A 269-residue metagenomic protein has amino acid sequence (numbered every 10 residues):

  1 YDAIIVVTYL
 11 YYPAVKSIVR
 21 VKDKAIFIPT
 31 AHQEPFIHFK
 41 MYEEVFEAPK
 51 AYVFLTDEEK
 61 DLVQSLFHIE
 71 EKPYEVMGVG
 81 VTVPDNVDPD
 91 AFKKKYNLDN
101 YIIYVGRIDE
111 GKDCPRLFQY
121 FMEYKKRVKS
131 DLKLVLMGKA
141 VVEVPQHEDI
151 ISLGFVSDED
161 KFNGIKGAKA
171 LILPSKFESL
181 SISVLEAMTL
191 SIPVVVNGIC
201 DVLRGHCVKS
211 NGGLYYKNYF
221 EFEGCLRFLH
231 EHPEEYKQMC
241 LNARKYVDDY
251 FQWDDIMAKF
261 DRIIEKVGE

Functional and structural regions predicted by a protein language model:
K24-P35, Y42-V87, L98: Donor nucleotide-sugar binding/catalytic pocket of nucleotide-sugar-dependent glycosyltransferases
V53, K93-K112, F118-M122, C240: Conserved donor-binding/catalytic core segment of Leloir-type glycosyltransferases
G138-N163, G167-A170: Nucleotide-activated donor-binding/catalytic signature segment of Leloir-type glycosyltransferases, i.e., the conserved
F162, L180-S181, L185-T189, L203-V208: Short alpha-helical segment that forms part of, or immediately flanks, the ligand-binding pocket in carbohydrate-active
K176: Aromatic "clamp/platform" in nucleotide-sugar-dependent glycosyltransferases that forms part of the donor/acceptor
P193-N197: Short hydrophobic beta-strand element within catalytic cores of glycosyltransferases and related nucleotide-activated
R204-F228: Change "using UDP/GDP/dTDP sugars" to "using nucleotide sugars
H206, F228, E235-D249, K259-R262: A short, well-ordered alpha-helix in the C-terminal region of glycosyltransferases
